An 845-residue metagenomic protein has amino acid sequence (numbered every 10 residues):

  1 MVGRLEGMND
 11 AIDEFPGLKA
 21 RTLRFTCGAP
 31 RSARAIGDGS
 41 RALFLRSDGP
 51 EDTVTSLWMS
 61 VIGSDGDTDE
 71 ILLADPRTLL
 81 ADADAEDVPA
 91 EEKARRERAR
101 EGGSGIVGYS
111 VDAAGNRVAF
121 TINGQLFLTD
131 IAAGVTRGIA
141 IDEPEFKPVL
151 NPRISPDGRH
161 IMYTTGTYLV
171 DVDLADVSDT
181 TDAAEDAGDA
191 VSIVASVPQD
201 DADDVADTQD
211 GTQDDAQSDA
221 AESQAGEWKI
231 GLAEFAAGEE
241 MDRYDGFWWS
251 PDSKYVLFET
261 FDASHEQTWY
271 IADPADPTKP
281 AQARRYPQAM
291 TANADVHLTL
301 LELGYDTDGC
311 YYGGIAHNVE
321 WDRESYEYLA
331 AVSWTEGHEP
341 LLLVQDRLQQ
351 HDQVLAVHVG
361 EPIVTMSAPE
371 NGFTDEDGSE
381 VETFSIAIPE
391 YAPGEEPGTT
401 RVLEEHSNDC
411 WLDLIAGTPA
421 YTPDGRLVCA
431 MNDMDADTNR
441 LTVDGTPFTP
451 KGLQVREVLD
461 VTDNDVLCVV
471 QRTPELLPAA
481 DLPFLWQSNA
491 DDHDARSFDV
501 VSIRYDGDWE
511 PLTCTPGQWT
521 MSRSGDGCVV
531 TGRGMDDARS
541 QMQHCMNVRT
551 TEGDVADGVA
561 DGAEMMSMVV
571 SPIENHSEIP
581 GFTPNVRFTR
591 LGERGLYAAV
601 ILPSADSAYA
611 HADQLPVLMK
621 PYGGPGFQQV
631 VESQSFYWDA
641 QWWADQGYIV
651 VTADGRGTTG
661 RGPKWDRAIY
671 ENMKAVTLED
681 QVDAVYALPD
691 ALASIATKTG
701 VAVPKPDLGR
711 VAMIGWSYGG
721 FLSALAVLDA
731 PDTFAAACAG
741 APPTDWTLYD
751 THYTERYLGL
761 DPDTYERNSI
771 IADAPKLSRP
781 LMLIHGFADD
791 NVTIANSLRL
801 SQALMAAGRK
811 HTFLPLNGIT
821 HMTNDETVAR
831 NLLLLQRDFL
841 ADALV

Functional and structural regions predicted by a protein language model:
M1-V501, Y505-E510, P516-G517, V845: Beta-propeller folds
S32, V54, V107-G108, A119 (+16 more regions): Non-catalytic accessory segments flanking enzyme active sites
W411, L798, M805-V845: C-terminal catalytic histidine-bearing segment of alpha/beta-hydrolase fold enzymes
S571-R710, I714-L722, D729, T744 (+1 more regions): Cap/lid segment of the alpha/beta-hydrolase catalytic domain
D680, A735-A736, A741-R779: Mobile cap/lid helix-loop segments that gate and shape the active-site cleft of serine hydrolases
L777, L783-H785, D789: Short beta-strand/loop motif that positions the catalytic acidic residue of the alpha/beta-hydrolase fold
N791-R799: Conserved alpha/beta-hydrolase "acid-adjacent" motif
